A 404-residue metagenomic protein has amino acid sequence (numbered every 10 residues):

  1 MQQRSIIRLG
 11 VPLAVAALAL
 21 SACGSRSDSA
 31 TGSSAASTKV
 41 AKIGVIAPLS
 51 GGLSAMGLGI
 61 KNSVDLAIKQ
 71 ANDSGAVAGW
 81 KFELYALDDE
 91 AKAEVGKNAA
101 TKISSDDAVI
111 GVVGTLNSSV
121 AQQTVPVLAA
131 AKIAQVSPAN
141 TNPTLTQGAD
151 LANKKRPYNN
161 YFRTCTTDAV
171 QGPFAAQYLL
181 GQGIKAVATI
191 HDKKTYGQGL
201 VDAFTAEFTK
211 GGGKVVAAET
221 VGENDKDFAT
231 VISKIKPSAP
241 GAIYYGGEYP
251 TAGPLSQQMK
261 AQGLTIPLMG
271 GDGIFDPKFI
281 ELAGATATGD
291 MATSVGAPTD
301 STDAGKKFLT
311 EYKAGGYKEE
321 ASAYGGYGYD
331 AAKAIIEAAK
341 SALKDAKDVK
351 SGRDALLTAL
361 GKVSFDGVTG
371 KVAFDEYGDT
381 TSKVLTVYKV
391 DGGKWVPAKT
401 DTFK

Functional and structural regions predicted by a protein language model:
Q2-L13, A19-L20, G24-K404: Extracytosolic ligand-binding ectodomains
